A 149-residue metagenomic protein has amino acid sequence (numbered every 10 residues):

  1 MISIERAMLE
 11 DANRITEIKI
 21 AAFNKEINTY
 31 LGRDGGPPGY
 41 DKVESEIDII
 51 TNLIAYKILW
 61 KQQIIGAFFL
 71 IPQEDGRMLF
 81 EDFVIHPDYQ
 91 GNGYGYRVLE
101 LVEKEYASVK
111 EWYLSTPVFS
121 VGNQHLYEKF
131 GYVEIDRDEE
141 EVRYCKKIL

Functional and structural regions predicted by a protein language model:
S3-E17: A short beta-loop-alpha structural element at the N-terminal edge of CoA-dependent acyl/N-acetyltransferase catalytic
I20-E46: Conserved GNAT-fold acetyl-CoA-binding loop/helix
E44-K57: A short helix-loop-beta-strand connector motif used in the catalytic cores of GNAT acetyltransferases and, in some
K57, Q63-P72, L79, V84: Conserved beta-strand in the GNAT
P72-E81, Q90, S108-V109, E140-V142: A conserved beta-turn-beta hairpin within the catalytic core of GNAT-like acetyltransferases that forms part
I85, G91-K104, H125, K129: Conserved acetyl-CoA-binding loop-helix of GNAT-fold acetyltransferases
E105-V118: Conserved GNAT acetyl-CoA-binding A-motif
A107, E128-D138: Conserved acetyl-CoA-binding loop of GNAT-fold acetyltransferases
